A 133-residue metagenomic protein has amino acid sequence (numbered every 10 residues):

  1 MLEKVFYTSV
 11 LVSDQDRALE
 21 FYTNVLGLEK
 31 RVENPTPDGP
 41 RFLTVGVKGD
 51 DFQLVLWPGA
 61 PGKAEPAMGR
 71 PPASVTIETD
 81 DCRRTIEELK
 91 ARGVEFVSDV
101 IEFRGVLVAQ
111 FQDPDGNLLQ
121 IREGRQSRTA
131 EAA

Functional and structural regions predicted by a protein language model:
M1-F6, E29-Q112, E123-A133: Vicinal oxygen chelate
Y7-T8, T23: Compositionally biased, intrinsically disordered low-complexity regions enriched in proline and serine
L11-R17: Short acidic-aromatic low-complexity motifs
R17-A18, R84: Short Gly/charged-rich anion-binding patches and loops
A18-T23, L89, G116: Conserved active-site tyrosine of GNAT-family acetyltransferases
